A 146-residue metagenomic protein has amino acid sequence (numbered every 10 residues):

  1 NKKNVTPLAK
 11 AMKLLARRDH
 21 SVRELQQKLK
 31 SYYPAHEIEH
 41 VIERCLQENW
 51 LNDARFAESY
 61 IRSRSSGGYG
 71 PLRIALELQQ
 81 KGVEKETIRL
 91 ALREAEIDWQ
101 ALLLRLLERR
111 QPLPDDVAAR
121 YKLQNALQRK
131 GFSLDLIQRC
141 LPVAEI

Functional and structural regions predicted by a protein language model:
N1-I146: An alpha-helical, amphipathic repeat domain used for nucleic-acid recognition, typified by the mTERF helical solenoid
